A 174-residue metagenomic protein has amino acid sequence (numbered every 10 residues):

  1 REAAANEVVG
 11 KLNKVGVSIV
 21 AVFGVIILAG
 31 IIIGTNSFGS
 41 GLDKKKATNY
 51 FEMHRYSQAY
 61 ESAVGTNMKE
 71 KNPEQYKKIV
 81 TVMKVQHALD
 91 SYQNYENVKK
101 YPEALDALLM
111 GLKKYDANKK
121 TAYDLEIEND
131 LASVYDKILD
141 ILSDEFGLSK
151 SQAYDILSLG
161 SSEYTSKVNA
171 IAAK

Functional and structural regions predicted by a protein language model:
R1-G24: Intrinsically disordered, low-complexity cytosolic tails and juxtamembrane linkers of membrane/envelope proteins
A5, S37-D43, M83-Q86: Generic helix N-cap/helix-start motif at coil->alpha-helix transitions
G30-M53: Transmembrane signal-anchor/signal-peptide helices with a preference for the extracytoplasmic
I31-T35, V64-N72, L112-K114: Solenoid-like repeat scaffolds
G39, K77-V80, K84, D124 (+1 more regions): Residues that mark the junctions of alpha-helical repeat units in TPR/alpha-solenoid scaffolds
E52-S57, Y101-P102: TPR-repeat structural position
E61-A107: Extracytoplasmic/periplasmic/luminal assembly and interaction segments in envelope/secretory/respiratory proteins
N97-K174: Non-cytosolic head/periplasmic domains of membrane-anchored proteins
